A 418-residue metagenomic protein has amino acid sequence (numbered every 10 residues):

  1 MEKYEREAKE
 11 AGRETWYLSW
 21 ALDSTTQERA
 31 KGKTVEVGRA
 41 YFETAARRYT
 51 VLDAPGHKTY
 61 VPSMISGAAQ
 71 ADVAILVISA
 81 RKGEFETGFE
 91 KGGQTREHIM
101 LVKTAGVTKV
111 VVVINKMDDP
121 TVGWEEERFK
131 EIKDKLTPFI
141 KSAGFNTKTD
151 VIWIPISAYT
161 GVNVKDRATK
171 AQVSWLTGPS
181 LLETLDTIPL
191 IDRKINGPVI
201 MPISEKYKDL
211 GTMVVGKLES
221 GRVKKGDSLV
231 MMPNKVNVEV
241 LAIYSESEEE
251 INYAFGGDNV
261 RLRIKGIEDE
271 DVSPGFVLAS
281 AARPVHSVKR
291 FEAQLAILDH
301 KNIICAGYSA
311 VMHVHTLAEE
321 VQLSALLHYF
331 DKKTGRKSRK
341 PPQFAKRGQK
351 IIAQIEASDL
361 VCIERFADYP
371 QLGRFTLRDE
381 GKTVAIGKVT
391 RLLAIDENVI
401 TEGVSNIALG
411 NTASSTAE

Functional and structural regions predicted by a protein language model:
M1-P62, A71-E84: P-loop NTPase switch module centered on the Walker A-proximal segment
M1-Y4, G32, D53, M64 (+11 more regions): Residue-level signature of catalytic and energy-coupling elements of molecular machines, predominantly ATP/GTP-dependent
Y4, S79-R81, T108-K130, I152-A171 (+2 more regions): G-domain G4 guanine-recognition motif of GTPases
E7-A11, T25-E28, G67, A71 (+14 more regions): Conserved, well-folded catalytic cores of nucleic-acid-processing and energy-transducing macromolecular machines
T26-T34, A40-E43, I65-G67, K103 (+11 more regions): Replace "in large, NTP-powered and nucleic-acid-processing enzymes" with "in large, NTP-powered factors and other
R47-T50, A54-Y60, A69-K130: Conserved Switch II/interswitch segment of TRAFAC-class P-loop GTPases
W124-E126, I267-E418: C-terminal effector modules of nucleic-acid-centric enzymes and ribosome-associated factors
K130-N302: Conserved catalytic-core segments of large NTP-driven translation/proteostasis enzymes
